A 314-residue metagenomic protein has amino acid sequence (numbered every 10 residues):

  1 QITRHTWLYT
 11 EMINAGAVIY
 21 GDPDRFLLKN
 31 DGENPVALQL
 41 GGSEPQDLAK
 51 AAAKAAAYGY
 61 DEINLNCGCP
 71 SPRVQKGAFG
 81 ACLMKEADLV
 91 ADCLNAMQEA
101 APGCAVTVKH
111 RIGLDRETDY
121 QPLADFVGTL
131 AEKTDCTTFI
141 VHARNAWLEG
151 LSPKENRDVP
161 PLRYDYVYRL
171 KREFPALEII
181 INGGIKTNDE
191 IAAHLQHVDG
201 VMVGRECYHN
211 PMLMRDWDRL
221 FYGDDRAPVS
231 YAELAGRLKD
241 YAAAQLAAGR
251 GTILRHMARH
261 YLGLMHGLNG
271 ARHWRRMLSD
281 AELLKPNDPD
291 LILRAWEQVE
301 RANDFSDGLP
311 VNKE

Functional and structural regions predicted by a protein language model:
Q1-D61: Glycine-rich, positively charged N-terminal anion/phosphate-binding segment
T10, D61-S71, K133-A146, V203-C207: Non-cysteine beta-strand/loop elements that form the S-adenosyl-L-methionine
I13-A15, G41-S43, G68-P70, R111-D115 (+3 more regions): Active-site beta-loop-alpha junctions enriched in small/polar residues
V18, R73, R116, E149 (+1 more regions): Glycine/Thr-rich phosphate-binding loops of Rossmann-like dinucleotide-binding domains
P35-T107, R111-D119: Active-site beta->alpha loop and helix N-cap motifs at the rims of alpha/beta catalytic domains
L40, C82, E86, K109 (+3 more regions): Glycine- and other small-residue-rich loops at beta-strand/loop junctions that grip anionic moieties
P72-L89, Y120-Q121, G150-R163, G223-D225: Glycine-rich tight-turn/loop motif centered on a GG-T
D92-N95, E99-A101, A105, L114-R116 (+4 more regions): Alpha/beta catalytic cores of nucleotide-metabolism and tRNA/nucleoside-modifying enzymes
